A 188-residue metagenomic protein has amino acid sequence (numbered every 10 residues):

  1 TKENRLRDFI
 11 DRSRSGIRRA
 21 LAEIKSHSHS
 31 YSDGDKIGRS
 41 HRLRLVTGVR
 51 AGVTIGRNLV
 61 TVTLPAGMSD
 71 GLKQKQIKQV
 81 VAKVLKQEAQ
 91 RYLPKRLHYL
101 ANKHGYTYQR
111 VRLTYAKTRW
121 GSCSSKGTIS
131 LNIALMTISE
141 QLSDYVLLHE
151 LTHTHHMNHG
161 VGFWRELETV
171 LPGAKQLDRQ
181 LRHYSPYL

Functional and structural regions predicted by a protein language model:
T1-D144, T154-L188: Active-site-proximal or metal-binding-adjacent scaffold patches in catalytic folds
L147: Walker B beta-strand of ABC/ABC-like P-loop ATPase nucleotide-binding domains, specifically the conserved hydrophobic
E150: Walker B catalytic acidic pair
